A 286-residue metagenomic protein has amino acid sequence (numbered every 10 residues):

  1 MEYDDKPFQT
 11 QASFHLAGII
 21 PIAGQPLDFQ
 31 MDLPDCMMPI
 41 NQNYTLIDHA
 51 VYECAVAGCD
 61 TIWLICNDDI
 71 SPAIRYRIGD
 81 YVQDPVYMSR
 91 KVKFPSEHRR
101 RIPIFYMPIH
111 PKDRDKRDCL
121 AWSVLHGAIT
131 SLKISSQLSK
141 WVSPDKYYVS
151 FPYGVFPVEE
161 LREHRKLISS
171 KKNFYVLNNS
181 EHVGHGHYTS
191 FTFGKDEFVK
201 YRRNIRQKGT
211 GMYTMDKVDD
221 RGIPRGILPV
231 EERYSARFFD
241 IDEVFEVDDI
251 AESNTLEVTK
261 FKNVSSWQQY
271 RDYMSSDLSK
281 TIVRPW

Functional and structural regions predicted by a protein language model:
M1-F14, F94, S136, K146 (+3 more regions): N-terminal donor/sugar-recognition subdomains of glycan-related enzymes, prototypically the membrane-proximal stem
M1-M38, Y44, H49, A55-T61 (+1 more regions): N-terminal nucleotide-binding beta1-loop-alpha1 segment
P21-A23, N67, P152: Cofactor-binding loop segments of dinucleotide-utilizing enzymes, especially the Rossmann-like FAD- and NAD(P)+-binding
D28, I70-Y76: Short, charged/polar "capping" segments at the starts of alpha-helices and the immediately preceding loops
N43, C66-I70: Residues in the short beta-alpha loop(s) of Rossmann-like NAD(P)-binding domains
T61-N67, L177-N178: Short internal beta-strands
A73, D84, K91-K208: Conserved beta-loop-beta/alpha segment of the NTase-like Rossmann-fold superfamily that binds/positions NTPs
S139-S143, F156-S170, S180-W286: Catalytic-core segments of class I nucleotidyltransferases/pyrophosphorylases that form NMP-activated intermediates
